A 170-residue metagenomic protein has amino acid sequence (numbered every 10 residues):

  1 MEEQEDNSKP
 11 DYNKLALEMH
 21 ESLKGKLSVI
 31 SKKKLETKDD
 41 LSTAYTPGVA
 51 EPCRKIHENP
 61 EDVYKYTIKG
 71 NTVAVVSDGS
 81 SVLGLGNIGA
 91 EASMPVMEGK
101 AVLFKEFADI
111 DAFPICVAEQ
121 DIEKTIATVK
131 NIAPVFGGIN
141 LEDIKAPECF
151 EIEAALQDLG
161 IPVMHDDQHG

Functional and structural regions predicted by a protein language model:
E2-I161: N-terminal ligand-binding/catalytic initiation module
H165-G170: A glycine-rich, Thr/Ser-enriched phosphate-binding loop motif common to dinucleotide/cofactor-binding enzymes
